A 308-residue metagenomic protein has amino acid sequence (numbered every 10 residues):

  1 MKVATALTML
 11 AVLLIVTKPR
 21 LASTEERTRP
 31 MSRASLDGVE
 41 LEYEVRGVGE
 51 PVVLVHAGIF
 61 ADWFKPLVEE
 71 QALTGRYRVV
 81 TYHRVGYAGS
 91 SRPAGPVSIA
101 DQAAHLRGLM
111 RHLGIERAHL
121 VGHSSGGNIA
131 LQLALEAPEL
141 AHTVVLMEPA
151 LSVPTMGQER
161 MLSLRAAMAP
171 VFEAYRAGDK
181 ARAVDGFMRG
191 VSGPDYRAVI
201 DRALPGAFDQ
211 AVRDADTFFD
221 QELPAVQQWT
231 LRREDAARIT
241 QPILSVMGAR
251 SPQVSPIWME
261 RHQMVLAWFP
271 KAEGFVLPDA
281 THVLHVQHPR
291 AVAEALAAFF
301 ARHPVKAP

Functional and structural regions predicted by a protein language model:
T8-I15: Bacterial N-terminal signal peptides
S35-R92, L109, F300: Conserved HGGG/HGGXW glycine-rich cap/lid loop of the alpha/beta-hydrolase fold
F64-P66, S90-G95, T155-G157, I257: Conserved catalytic-core motifs of eukaryotic protein kinase domains, centered on the activation segment
E69-A72, E234-A280: Conserved loop-alpha-helix segment in the C-terminal half of the alpha/beta-hydrolase fold that carries the catalytic
G75, V80-V121, S125, E294: Active-site loop/oxyanion-hole signature of alpha/beta-hydrolase fold enzymes
E116-Q158: Conserved hydrolase catalytic core segment
V153-A207, D220-Q227: Helix-rich cap/lid subdomain of alpha/beta-hydrolase
F269-P308: Catalytic active-site module of serine/aspartate enzymes centered on a nucleophile-bearing elbow/loop
